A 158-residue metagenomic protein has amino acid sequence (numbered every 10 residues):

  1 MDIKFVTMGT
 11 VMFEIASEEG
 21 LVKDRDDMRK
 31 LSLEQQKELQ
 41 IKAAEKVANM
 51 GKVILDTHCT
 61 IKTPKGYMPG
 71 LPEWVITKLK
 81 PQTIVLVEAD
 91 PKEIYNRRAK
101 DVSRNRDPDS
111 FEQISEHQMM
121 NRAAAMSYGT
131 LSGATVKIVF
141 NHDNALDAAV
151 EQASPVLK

Functional and structural regions predicted by a protein language model:
M1-I3: A conserved segment at the C-terminal end of the G1
V6, L55, T83-V85, K137-V139: Hydrophobic/aromatic beta-strand patches that form the interior of the parallel beta-sheet core in alpha/beta enzyme
M8-P69: ATP-dependent small-molecule kinase phosphotransfer cores that center on conserved nucleotide phosphate-binding segments
V22-D26, V102-R104, P155-V156: Short, hinge-like loop/turn segments at secondary-structure boundaries
K30-Q36, P108-M119: A short acidic, glycine-rich active-site loop that binds or catalyzes chemistry on phosphate/adenosine moieties
T57-V102: ATP-dependent NMP and nucleoside kinases share a basic, alpha-helical "lid"
Y95-S115: A solvent-exposed, charged loop/short amphipathic helix patch at secondary-structure junctions
R122-K158: NTP-dependent small-molecule kinase module
